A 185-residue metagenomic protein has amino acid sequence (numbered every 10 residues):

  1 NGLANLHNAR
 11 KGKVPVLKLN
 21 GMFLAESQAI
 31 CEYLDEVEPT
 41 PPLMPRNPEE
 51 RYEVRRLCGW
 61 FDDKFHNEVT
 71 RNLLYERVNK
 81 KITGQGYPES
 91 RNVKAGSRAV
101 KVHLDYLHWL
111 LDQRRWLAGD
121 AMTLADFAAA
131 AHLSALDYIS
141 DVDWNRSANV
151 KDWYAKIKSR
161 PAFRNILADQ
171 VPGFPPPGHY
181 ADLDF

Functional and structural regions predicted by a protein language model:
N1-K94, D184: GST-like domain detector, emphasizing the conserved glutathione-binding G-site in the N-terminal thioredoxin-like
H7, S159, A168: Phosphate-coordinating loops and pocket residues in cytosolic domains that bind phosphorylated ligands
P41-R46, E68-V69, L117-D120, N145 (+1 more regions): Short, hydrophobic secondary-structure boundary micro-motifs
E53-R56, D152, N165: Short, solvent-exposed alpha-helical surface patches in well-structured domains
F61-S159: GST-like fold's C-terminal all-alpha helical module
Q170-F185: Acidic/histidine-enriched, glycine/proline-rich intrinsically disordered or flexible terminal extensions
